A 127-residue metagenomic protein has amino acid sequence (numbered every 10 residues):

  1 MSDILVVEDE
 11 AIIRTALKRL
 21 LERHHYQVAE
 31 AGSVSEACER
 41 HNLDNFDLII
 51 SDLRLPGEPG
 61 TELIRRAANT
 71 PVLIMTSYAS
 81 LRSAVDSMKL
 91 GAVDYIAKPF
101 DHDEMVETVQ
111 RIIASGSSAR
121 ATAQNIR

Functional and structural regions predicted by a protein language model:
L5, E30-L48: Acidic, metal-coordinating helix/loop segments flanking the phosphotransfer/catalytic sites of two-component signaling
A11-A29: Two-component/phosphorelay signaling modules centered on CheY-like receiver
R14, P56, S80: The feature encodes the CheY-like receiver
S33, P59-E62: Acidic catalytic/metal-coordinating carboxylates
D52: Active-site residues of response regulator receiver
S80-R82, I96, F100-Q110: C-terminal output helix
